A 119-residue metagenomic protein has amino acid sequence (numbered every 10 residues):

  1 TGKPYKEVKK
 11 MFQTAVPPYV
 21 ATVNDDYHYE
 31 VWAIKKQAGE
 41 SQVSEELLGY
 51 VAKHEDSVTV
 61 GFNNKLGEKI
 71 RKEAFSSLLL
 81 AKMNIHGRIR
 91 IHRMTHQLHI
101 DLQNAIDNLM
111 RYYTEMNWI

Functional and structural regions predicted by a protein language model:
T1-I119: Charge-dense, helix-prone N-terminal extensions
